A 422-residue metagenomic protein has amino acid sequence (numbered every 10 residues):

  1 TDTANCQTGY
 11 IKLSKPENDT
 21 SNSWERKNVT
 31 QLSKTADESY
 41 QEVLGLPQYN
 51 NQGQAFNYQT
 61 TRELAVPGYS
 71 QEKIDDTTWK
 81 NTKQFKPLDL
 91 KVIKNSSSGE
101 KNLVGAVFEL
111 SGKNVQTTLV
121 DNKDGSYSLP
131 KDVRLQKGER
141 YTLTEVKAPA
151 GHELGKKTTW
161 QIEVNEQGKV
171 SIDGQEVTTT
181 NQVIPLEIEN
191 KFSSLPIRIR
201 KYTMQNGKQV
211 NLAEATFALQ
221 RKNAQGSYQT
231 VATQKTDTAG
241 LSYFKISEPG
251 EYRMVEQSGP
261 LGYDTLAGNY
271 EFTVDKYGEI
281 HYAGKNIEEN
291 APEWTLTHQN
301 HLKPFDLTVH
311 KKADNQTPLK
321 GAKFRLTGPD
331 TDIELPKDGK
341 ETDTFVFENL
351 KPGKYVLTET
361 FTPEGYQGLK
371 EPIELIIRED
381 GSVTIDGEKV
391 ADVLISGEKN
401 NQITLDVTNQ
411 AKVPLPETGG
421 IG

Functional and structural regions predicted by a protein language model:
T1-G422: Solvent-exposed loop/turn and edge beta-strand elements of beta-rich ligand-binding domains
